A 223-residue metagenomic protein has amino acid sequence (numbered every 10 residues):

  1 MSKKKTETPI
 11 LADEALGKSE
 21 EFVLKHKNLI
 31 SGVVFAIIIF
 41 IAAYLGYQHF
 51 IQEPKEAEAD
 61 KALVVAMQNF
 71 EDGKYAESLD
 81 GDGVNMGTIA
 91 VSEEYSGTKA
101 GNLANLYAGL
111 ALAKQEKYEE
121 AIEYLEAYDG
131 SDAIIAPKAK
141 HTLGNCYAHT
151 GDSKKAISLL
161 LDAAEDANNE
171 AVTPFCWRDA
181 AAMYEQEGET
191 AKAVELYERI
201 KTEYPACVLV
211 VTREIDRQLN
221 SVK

Functional and structural regions predicted by a protein language model:
M1-A36: N-terminal positive-inside, membrane-proximal cytosolic segments immediately preceding the first
E53, S92-G101, Q115, D129-P137 (+3 more regions): Short solvent-exposed coil/turn linkers within tandem alpha-helical repeat scaffolds
